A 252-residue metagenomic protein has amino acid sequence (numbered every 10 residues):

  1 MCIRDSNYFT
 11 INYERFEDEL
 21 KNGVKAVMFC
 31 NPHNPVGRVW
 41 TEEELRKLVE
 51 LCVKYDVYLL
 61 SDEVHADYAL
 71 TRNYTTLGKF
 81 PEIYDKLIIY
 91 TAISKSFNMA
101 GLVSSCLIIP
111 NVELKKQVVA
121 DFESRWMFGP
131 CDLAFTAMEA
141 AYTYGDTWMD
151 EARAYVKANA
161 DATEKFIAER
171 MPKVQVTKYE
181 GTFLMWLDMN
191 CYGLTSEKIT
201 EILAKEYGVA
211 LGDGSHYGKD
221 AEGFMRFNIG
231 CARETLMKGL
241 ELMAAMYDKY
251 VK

Functional and structural regions predicted by a protein language model:
R4-K252: PLP-dependent class I/II
